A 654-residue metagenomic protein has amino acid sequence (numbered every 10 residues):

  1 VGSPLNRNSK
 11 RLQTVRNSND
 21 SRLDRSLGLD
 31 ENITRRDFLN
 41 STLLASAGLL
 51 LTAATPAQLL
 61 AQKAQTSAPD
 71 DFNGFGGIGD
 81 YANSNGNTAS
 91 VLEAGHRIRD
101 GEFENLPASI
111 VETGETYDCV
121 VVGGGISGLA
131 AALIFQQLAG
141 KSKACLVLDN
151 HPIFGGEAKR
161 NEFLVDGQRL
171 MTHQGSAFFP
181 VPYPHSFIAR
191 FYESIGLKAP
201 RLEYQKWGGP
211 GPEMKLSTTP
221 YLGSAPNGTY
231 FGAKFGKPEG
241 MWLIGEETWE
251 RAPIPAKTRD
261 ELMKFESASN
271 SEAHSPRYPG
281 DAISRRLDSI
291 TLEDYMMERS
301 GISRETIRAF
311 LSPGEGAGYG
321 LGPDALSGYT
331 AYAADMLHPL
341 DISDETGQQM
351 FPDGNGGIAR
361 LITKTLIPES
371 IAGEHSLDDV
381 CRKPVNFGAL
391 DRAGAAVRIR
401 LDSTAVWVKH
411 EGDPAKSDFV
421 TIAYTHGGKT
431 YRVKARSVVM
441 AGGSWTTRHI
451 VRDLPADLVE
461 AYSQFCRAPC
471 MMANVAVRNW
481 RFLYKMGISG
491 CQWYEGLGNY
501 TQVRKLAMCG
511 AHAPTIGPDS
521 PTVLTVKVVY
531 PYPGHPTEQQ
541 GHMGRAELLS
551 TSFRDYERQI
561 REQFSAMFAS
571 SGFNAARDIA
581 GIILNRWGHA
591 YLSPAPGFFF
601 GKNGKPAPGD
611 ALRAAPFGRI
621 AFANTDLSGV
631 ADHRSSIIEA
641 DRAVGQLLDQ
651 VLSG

Functional and structural regions predicted by a protein language model:
V1-D37, Q62-K63: N-terminal secretory signal peptides
Q65-A108, E162, A476, F482-G654: Conserved flavin/dinucleotide-binding core of flavoenzymes
G74-G79, G155-S186, G322, G328-D341: Glycine-rich active-site loop/strand segments that organize a redox cofactor
T113-G125: Beta1/beta-strand and adjacent pyrophosphate-binding region of the FAD-binding site in flavoprotein oxidoreductases
Q136-N161: Glycine-rich FAD pyrophosphate-binding loop
S194-A333: Rossmann-like flavin
S267-S403, P414-S417: Active-site/ligand-binding neighborhood in enzyme catalytic cores
V397, L401-T525, V529-G534: Mid-domain catalytic core of redox enzymes that form a hydrophobic substrate pocket/lid adjacent to a catalytic redox
